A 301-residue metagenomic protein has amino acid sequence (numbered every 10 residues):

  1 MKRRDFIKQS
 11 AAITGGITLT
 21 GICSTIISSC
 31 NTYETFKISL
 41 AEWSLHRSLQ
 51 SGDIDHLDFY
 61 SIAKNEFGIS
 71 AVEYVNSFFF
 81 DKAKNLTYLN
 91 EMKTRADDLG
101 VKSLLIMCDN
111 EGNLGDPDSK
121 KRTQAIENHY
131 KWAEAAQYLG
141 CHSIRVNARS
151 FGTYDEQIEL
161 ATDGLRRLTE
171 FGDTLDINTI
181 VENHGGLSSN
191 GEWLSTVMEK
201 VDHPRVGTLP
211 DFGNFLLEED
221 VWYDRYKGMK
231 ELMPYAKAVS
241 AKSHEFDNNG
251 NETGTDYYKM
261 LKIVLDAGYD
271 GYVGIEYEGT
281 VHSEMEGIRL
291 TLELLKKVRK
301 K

Functional and structural regions predicted by a protein language model:
K2-Q137, E156, D173, H203 (+7 more regions): N-terminal pre-domain/capping segments
H56, A125, A161, R225 (+1 more regions): Short, conserved glycine- and acidic-residue-centered signature motifs in active-site or ligand-binding loops
S70, K102, H142, D270-G271: Short acidic/polar active-site loop segments enriched in Thr and Asp
A71-V72, R166-K262: Acidic/histidine-rich catalytic cores of soluble enzymes
A136-Y154, I180-H184: Active-site groove signature of glycoside hydrolases
F151-L165: Active-site cleft segment of glycoside hydrolase catalytic domains centered on the general acid/base Glu
A241, G271-E278: Conserved active-site loop/cleft motifs that coordinate metal ions or position small ligands
A267: Ligand/cofactor-recognition surfaces for anionic moieties
